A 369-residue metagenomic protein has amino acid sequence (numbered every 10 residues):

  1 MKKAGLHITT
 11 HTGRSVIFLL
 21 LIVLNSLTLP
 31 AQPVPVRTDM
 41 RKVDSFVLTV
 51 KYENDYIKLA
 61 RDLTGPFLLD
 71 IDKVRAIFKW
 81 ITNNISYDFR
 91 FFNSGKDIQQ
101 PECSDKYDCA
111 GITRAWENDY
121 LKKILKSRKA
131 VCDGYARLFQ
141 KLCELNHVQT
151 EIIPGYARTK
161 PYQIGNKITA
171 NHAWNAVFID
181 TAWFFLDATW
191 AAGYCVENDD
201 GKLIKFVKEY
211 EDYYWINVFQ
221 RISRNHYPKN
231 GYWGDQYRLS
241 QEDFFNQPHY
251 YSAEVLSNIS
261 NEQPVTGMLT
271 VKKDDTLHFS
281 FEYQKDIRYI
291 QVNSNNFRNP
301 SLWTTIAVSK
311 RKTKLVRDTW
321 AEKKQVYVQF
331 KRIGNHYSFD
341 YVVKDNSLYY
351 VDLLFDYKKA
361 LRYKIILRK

Functional and structural regions predicted by a protein language model:
M1, I85-F89, H147: Secondary-structure transition/hinge residues
M1-P33: Bacterial Sec-dependent N-terminal signal peptides
P33-V131, R137-Q140: Secondary-structure boundary elements
V47-N54, L142-L145, Q149, K323-K324 (+1 more regions): Generic detector of solvent-exposed, compositionally biased contiguous segments
G134-I216: Hydrophobic/aromatic-rich core segments of domains that either
Y194-K369: Alpha-helical and coiled-coil interaction segments, frequently adjacent to or embedded within charge-biased
